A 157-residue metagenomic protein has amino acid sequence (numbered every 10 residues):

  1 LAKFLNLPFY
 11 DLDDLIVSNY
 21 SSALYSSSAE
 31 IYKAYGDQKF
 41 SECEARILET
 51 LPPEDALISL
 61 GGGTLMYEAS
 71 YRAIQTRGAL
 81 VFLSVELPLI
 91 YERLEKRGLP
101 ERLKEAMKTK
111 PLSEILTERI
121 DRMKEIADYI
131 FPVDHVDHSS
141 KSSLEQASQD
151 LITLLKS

Functional and structural regions predicted by a protein language model:
L1-S26, A79, D150-S157: Glycine-rich phosphate-binding loop of ATP-dependent small-molecule kinases
F4, E92, T117-S157: NTP-dependent small-molecule kinase module
L12, Q38-K39, E92-R97: Phosphate/pyrophosphate-binding catalytic cores of soluble transferases and nucleic-acid-acting enzymes
D14-T64, A69-R72: ATP-dependent small-molecule kinase phosphotransfer cores that center on conserved nucleotide phosphate-binding segments
L24, T76-R122: A glycine- and Lys/Arg-enriched "phosphate-lid" helix/loop adjacent to the NTP-binding pocket of small-molecule kinases
K39-R46, E114, E118-E125: A non-catalytic, amphipathic alpha-helix used as a structural packing/dimerization or gating element in enzyme scaffolds
A56, A79, D128-Y129: Well-ordered beta-strand positions
G62-L65, E86-P88, V136: Short glycine-rich anion-binding loops that position phosphate/pyrophosphate groups of nucleotides and phosphorylated
